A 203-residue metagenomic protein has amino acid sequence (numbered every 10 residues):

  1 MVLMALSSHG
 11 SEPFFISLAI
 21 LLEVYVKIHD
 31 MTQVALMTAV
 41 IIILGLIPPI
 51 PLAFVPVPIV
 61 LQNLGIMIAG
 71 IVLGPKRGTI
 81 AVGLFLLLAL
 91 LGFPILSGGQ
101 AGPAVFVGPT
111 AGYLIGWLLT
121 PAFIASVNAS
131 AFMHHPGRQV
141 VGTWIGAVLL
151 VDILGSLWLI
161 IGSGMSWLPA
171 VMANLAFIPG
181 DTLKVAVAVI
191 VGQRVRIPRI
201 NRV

Functional and structural regions predicted by a protein language model:
V2-L6, P13, G108: Short, often N-terminal, low-complexity regions that either remain intrinsically disordered or form a short helix
A19-T79: Hydrophobic transmembrane alpha-helices
M31-L36, L64-I68, T79-L84, T110-I115 (+3 more regions): Hydrophobic alpha-helical transmembrane segments
I41, G45, P49, G70 (+5 more regions): Structural signal for membrane-spanning alpha-helices in multi-pass inner-membrane proteins, emphasizing helix cores
I43, P103-V151: Short helix-perturbing small/polar motifs within transmembrane alpha-helices
G45-P58, L86-T120: Interfacial aromatic-anchored transmembrane helix boundaries in multi-pass membrane proteins
G78-A81, F85, F93, T120 (+4 more regions): Alpha-helical transmembrane segments and their lipid-water interface positions in multi-pass membrane proteins
H135-R202: Membrane-embedded alpha-helical hairpins and interfacial helices in multi-pass inner-membrane proteins
